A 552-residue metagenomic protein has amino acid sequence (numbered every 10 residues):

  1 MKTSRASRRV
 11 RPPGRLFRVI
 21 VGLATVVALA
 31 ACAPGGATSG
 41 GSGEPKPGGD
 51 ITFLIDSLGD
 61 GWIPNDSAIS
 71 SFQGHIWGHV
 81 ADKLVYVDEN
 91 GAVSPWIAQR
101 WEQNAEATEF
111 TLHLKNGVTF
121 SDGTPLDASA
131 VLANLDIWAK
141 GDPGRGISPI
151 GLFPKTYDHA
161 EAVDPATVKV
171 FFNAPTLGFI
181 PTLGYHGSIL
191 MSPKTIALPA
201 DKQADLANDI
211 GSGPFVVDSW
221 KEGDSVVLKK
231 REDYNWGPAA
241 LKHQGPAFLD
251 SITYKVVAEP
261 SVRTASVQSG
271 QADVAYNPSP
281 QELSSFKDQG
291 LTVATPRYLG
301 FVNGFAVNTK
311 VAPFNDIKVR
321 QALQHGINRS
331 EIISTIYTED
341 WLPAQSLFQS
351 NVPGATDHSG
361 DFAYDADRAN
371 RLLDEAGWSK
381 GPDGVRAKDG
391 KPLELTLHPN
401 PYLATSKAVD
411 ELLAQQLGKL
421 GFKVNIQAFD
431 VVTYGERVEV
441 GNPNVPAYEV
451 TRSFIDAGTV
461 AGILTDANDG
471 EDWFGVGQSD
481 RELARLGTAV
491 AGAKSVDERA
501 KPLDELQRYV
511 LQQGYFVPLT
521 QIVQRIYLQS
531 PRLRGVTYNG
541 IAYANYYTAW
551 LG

Functional and structural regions predicted by a protein language model:
S42, K221-V226, I327-G360, D367 (+2 more regions): Detector for C-terminal structural segments
L54-A105, D136, I210: N-terminal lobe/hinge region of extracytoplasmic solute-binding protein
A92, G184-A247, S251, A366-D367 (+1 more regions): Gly/Pro-rich hinge or "lid" segments in bacterial periplasmic/extracellular proteins
Q99-G144, V163, K169, P313-N315: Aromatic- and charge-enriched surface segment that lines or borders ligand/interaction sites
H113, I150-T195, P214-K221: Surface-exposed binding/hinge segments that line and control ligand-binding clefts or catalytic entry sites
L126-D136, P165-F171, G213-P214, P246-S251 (+5 more regions): Alpha-helical secondary-structure segments
W138-G141, R145-G146, A160, D218-K229 (+5 more regions): Extracellular/periplasmic solute-recognition and catalytic clefts
L206, Y234-S285, E411-A414, K423-V431: Ligand-site clamp/hinge motif
